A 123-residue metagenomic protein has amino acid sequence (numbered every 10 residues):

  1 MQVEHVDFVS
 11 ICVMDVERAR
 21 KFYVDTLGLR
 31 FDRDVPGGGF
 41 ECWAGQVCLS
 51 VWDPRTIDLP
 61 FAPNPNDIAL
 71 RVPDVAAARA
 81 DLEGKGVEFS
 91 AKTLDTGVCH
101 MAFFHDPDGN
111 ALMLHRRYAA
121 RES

Functional and structural regions predicted by a protein language model:
M1-Q2, R79, E83-S123: Vicinal oxygen chelate
M1-R18, C48, N66-L70, Y118-S123: N-terminal beta-strand motif that seeds the catalytic metal site of vicinal oxygen chelate
S10, G39-E41, A69, M101-F103: Short hydrophobic/aromatic beta-strand element in the GNAT-like acyltransferase core that lines or flanks the acyl-donor
D15, D74, D106: Acidic di-acidic motifs
R18, V75-R79: Short, conserved charged micro-motifs
A19-T26, L82, G109: Conserved active-site tyrosine of GNAT-family acetyltransferases
G28-D34, F89-T93: Short secondary-structure junctions
R30-P63, A111-R117: Conserved short beta-strand elements that form part of the metal-binding/catalytic scaffold of enzyme active sites
